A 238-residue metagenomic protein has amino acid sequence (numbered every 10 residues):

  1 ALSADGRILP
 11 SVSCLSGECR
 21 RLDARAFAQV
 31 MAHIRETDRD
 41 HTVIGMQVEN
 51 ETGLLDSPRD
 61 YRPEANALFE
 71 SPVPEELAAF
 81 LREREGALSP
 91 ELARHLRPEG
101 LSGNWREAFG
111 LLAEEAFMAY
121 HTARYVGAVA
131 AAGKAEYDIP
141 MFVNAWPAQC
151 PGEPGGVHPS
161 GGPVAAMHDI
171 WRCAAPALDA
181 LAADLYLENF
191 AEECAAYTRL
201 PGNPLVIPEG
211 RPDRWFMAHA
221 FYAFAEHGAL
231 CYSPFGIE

Functional and structural regions predicted by a protein language model:
L2-H168: Polysaccharide-binding and catalytic clefts of secreted carbohydrate-active enzymes
A128-D138, M167-E238: Catalytic-core region of carbohydrate-active enzymes that cleave or remodel glycosidic bonds
